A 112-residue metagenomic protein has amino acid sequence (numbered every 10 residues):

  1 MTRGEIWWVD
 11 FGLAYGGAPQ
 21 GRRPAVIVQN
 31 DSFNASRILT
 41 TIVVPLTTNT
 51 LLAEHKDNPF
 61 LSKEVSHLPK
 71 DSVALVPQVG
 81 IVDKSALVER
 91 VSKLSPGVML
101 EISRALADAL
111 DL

Functional and structural regions predicted by a protein language model:
M1-L112: Conserved functional hotspots at enzyme active or ligand-binding sites that engage polyanionic ligands
